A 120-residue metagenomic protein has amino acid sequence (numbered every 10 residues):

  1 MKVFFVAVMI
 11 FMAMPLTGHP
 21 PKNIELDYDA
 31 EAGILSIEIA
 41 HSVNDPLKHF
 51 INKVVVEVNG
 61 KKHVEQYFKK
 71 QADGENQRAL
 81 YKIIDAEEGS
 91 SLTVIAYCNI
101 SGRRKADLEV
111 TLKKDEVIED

Functional and structural regions predicted by a protein language model:
A13-P15: N-terminal signal peptide c-region/cleavage motif recognized by signal peptidases
P21-I51: Short, surface-exposed binding/anchoring microloops in extracellular/periplasmic proteins
K53-E57: Beta-strand signatures of extracellular beta-sandwich domains
K62-D73, E109-T111: Solvent-exposed serine/threonine-rich low-complexity stretches and specific carbohydrate-binding patches
A72-L80: Aromatic sugar-binding surface patches on proteins that engage polysaccharides or sugar-phosphate polymers
I83-G89: Surface-exposed, short loops/turns at beta-strand junctions within beta-sandwich domains
A96-D107: Short acidic/polar inter-strand loop motif in beta-rich domains
D107-D120: Extracytoplasmic/periplasmic copper-protein system
